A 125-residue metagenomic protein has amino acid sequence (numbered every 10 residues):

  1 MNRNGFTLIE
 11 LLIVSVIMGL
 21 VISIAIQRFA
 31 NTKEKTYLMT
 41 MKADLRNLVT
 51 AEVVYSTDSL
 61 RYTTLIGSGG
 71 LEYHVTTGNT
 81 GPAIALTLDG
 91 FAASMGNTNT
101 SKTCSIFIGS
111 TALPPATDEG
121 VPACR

Functional and structural regions predicted by a protein language model:
M1-F29: N-terminal single-pass transmembrane signal-anchor helix
E10, M39, E119-G120: Compositionally biased non-globular segments, especially hydrophobic aliphatic-rich helices of signal peptides
S15, K42, V49: Conserved catalytic core of two-component sensor histidine kinases
A25, T32, E52: Conserved alpha-helical elements of the SDR catalytic core
R28-L45: Aliphatic-rich helix starts adjacent to a transmembrane/signal segment
T50-R125: Periplasmic/extracellular, small/polar-rich flexible segments of pilin-like filament-forming proteins
